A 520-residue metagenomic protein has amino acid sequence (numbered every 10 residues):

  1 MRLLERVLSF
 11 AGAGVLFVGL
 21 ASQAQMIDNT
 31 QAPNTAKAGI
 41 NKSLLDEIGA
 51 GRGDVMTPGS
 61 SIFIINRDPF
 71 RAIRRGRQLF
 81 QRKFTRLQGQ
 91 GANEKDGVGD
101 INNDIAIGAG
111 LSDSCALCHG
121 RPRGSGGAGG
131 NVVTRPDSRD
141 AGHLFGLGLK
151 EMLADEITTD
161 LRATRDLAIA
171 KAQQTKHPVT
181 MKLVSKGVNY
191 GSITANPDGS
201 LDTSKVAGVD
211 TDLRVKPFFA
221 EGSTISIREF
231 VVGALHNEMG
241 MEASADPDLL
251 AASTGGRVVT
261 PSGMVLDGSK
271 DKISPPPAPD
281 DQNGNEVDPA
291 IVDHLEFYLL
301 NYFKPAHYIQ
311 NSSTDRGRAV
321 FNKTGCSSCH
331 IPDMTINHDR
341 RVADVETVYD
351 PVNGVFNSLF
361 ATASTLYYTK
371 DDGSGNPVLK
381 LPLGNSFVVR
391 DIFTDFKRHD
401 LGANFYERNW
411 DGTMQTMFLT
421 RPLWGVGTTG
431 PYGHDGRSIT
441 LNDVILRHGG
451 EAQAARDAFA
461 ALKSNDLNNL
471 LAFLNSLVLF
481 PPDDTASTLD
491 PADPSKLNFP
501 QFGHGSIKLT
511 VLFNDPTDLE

Functional and structural regions predicted by a protein language model:
M1-A11: Bacterial N-terminal signal peptides that target proteins for export
L3, S22-E520: Periplasmic c-type cytochrome electron-transfer domains
S9-G19: Bacterial N-terminal signal peptides
